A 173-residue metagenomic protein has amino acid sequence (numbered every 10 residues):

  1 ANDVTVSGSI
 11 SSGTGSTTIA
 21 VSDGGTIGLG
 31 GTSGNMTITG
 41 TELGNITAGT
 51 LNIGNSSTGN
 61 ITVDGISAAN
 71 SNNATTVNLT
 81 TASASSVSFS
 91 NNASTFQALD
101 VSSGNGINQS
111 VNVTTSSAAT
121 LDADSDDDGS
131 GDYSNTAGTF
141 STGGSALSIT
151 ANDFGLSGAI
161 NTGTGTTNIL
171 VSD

Functional and structural regions predicted by a protein language model:
A1-D173: Extracellular lectin-like interaction modules
